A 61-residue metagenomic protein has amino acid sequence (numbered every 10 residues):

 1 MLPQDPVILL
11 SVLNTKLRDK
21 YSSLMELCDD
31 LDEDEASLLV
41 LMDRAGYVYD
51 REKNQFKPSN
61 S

Functional and structural regions predicted by a protein language model:
M1-L24: N-terminal acidic leader/helix
S11, S22-S23, S37, S59-S61: Generic serine detector
L27-C28: Short alpha-helical "recognition helix" segments of helix-turn-helix
D32-N60: Short, charge-rich amphipathic interface segments used for partner binding and complex assembly
